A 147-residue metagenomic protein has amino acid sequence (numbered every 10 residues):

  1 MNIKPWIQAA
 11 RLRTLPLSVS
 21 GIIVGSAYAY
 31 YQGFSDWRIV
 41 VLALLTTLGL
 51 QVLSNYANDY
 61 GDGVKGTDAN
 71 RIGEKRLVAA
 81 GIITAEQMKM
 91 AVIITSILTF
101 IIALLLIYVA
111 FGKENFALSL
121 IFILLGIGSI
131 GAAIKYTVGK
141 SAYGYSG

Functional and structural regions predicted by a protein language model:
M1-L42: Topogenic membrane-insertion module of multi-pass membrane proteins
M1-N2, S18, A69, G73 (+1 more regions): Generic alpha-helical secondary structure signal
P5, G66, R76-A80: Short amphipathic alpha-helical coupling elements at transmembrane boundaries
A10, D62, T84: Residue-level signal for inorganic ion chemistry
V24, Q32-A57, I121-I134: Membrane-embedded alpha-helical segments that form the functional core of polytopic membrane enzymes, especially those
G49-E74: Acidic (Asp/Glu-rich) catalytic motifs at the cytosolic membrane interface
R76, A80-G147: Intramembrane alpha-helical segments
